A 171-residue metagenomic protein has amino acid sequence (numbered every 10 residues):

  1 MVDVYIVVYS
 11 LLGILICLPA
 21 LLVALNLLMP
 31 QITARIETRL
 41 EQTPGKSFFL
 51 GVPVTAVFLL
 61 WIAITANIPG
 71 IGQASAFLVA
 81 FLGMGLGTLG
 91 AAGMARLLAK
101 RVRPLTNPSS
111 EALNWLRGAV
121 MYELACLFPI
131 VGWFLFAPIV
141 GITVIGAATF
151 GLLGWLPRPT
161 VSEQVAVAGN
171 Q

Functional and structural regions predicted by a protein language model:
M1-D3: N-terminal hydrophobic targeting signals that begin at the initiator methionine
Y5-L22, G51-A92, R117-I145: Hydrophobic alpha-helical transmembrane segments in multi-pass membrane proteins
L12, E37-P44, M94-L105: Short juxtamembrane and helix-loop transition motifs at transmembrane-helix boundaries in membrane proteins
A24-E41: Membrane-interface helix-loop junction between the first two transmembrane segments
A34, T38, F58, A80-G83 (+2 more regions): Internal, well-ordered alpha-helical scaffold/interface segments that support domain packing or protein-protein contacts
L40-V54: Membrane-water interface at loop-to-transmembrane-helix junctions
P44-G45, G70-G72, P108-L113: Membrane-interfacial loop-to-helix junctions in multi-pass transporters
G83, G87, A95-Q171: Generic detector of multi-pass transmembrane helix bundles and their immediately adjacent loops in polytopic membrane
